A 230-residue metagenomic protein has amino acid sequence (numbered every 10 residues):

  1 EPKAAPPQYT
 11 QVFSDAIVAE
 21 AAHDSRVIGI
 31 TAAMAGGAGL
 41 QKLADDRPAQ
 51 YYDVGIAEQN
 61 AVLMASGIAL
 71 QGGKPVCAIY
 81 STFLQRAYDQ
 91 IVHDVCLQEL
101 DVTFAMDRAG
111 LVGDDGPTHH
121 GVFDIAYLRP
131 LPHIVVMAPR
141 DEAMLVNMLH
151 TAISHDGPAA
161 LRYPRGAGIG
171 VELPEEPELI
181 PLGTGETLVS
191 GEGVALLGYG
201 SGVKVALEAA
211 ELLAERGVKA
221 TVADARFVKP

Functional and structural regions predicted by a protein language model:
E1-G157, A167: Thiamine diphosphate
E1-P6, T10-F13, I134-P230: Glycine-rich ThDP/TPP pyrophosphate-binding loop and its adjacent helix/strand module within ThDP-dependent enzymes
